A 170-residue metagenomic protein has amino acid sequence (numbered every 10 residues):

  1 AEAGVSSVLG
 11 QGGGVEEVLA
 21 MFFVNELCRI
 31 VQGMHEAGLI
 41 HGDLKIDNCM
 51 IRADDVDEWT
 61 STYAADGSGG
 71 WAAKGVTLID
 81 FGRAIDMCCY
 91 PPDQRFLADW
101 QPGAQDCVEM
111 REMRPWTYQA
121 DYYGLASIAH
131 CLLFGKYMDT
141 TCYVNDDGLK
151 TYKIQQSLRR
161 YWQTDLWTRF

Functional and structural regions predicted by a protein language model:
A1-V18: Conserved structural core of kinase catalytic domains
S7-Q11, Q94, T140-D147: Short, flexible/disordered intra-domain loops and linkers
F23-V24: Activation segment signature within eukaryotic-like protein kinase domains
R29-L39: Protein kinase catalytic-loop region centered on the HRD/HxD motif
H35-E36, S61-A65, A126-S127: Eukaryotic intrinsically disordered and solvent-exposed regulatory patches
L44: Hydrophobic HxD+1 residue recognition
D47-V108: Activation segment/activation loop of eukaryotic-type protein kinase catalytic domains
E112-W116, Y123, S127, L133-F170: Helical subdomain adjoining the active site within ATP-dependent kinase catalytic cores
